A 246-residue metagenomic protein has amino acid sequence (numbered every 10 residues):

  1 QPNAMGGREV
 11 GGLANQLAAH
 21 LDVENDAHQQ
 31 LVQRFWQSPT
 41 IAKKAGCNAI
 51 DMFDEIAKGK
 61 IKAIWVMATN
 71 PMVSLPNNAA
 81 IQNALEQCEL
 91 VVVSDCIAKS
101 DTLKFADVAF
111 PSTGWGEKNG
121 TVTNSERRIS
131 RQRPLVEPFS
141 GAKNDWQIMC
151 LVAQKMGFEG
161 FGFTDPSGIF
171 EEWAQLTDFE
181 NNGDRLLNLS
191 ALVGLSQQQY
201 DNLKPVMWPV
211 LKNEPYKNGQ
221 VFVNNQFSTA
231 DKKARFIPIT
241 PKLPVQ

Functional and structural regions predicted by a protein language model:
P2-R185: Non-catalytic alpha/beta scaffold blocks inside enzyme catalytic domains
G7-L13, I169-Q246: Long, low-complexity segments enriched in small/aliphatic residues
